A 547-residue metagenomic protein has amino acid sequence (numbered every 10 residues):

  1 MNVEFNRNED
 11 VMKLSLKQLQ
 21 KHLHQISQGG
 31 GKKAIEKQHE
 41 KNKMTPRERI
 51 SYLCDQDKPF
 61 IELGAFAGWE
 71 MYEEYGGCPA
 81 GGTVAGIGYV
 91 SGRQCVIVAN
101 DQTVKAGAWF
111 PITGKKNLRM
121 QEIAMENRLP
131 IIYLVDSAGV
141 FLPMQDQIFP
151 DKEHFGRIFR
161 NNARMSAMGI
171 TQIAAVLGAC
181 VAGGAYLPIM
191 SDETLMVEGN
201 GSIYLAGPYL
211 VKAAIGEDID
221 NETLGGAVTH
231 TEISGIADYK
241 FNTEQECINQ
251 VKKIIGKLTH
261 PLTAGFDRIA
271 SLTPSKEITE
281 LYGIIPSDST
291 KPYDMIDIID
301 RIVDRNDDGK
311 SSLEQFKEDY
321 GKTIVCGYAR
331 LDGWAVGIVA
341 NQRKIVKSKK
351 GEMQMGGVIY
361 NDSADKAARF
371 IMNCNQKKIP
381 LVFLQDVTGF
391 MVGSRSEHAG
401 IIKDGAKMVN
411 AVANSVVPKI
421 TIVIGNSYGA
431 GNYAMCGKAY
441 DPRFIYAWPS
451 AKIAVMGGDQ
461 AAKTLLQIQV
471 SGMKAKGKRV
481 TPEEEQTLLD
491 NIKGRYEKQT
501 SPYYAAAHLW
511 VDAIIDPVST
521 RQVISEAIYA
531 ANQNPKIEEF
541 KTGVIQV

Functional and structural regions predicted by a protein language model:
M1-V547: Ligand-binding clefts of soluble mixed alpha/beta catalytic domains
